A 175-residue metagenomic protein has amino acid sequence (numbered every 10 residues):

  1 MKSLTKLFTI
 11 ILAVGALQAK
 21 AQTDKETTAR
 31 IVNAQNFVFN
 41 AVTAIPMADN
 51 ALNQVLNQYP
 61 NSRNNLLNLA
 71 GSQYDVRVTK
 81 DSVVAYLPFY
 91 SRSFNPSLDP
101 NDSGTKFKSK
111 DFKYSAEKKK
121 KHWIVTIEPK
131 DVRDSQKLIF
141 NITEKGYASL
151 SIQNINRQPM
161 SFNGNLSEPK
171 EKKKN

Functional and structural regions predicted by a protein language model:
M1-T28: Bacterial Sec-dependent N-terminal signal peptides
T23-V32, D111-N175: Helix-rich interaction surfaces within compact, conserved domain-sized segments that mediate assembly or partner
D24-Y86: N-terminal secretory signal peptides
V42-A44, T79-D81, P88-Y90, K130 (+2 more regions): Solvent-exposed coil/turn segments that connect beta secondary-structure elements in extracytoplasmic/periplasmic
M47-N50, Y90-F94, V132: Short, cysteine-centered beta-strand-loop-beta hairpins and adjacent loop/turn segments enriched in charged/polar
Y59-L69, N101-K108, T126-R133: Short, solvent-exposed secondary-structure boundary motifs
L67-K118: Mid-length scaffold segments of soluble, non-membrane domains
